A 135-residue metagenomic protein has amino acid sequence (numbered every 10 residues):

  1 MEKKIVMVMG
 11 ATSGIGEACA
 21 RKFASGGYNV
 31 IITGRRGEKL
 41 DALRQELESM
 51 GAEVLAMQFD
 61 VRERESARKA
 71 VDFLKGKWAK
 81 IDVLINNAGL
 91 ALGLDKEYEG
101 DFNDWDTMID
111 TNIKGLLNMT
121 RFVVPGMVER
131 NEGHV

Functional and structural regions predicted by a protein language model:
K4, A52, K80-I81, V128-V135: Active-site loop of short-chain dehydrogenase/reductase
T12-S13: Conserved glycine-rich cofactor-binding loop
Y28-A42: Conserved glycine-rich Rossmann-like NAD(P)H-binding loop of the short-chain dehydrogenase/reductase
Q58-K69, F102: The beta1-alpha1 cofactor-binding region of Rossmann-like NAD(H)/NADP(H)-dependent oxidoreductases
A88-L92: Conserved NAD(P)H cofactor-binding loop of Rossmann-fold oxidoreductase domains
D95-E97, D101-I109: Substrate-binding pocket helix/loop in short-chain dehydrogenase/reductase
T120-R121: A short, exposed helix-loop element centered on a Lys and neighboring polar residues
